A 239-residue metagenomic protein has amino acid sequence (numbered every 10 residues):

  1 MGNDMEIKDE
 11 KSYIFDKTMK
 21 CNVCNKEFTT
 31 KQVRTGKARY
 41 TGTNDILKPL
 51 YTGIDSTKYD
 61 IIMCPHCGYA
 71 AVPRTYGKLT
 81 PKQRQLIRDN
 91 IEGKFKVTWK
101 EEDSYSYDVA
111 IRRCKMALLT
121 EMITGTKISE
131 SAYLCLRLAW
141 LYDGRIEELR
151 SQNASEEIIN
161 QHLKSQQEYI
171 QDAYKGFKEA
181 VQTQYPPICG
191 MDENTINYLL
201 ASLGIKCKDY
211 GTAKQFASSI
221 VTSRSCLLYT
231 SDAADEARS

Functional and structural regions predicted by a protein language model:
M1-Q85: N-terminal cysteine/histidine-rich coordination modules
N90-K96, D108-K115, T126-A154, M191-S202: Amphipathic alpha-helical repeat scaffolds of TPR domains
D103-M116, Q166-F177: Helix-turn-helix repeat elements of alpha-solenoid scaffolds
A117, T124, A173, A180 (+2 more regions): Alpha-helical solenoid scaffolds that mediate protein-protein interactions, centered on TPR/SEL1-like repeats but also
A117-S131, E179-G190: Flexible helix-coil transition and linker loops at the boundaries of alpha-helical arrays
G144, S155-G190: Alpha-helical adaptor scaffolds
Y229-A234: Conserved small/polar residues in nucleotide/adenosyl-binding loops
